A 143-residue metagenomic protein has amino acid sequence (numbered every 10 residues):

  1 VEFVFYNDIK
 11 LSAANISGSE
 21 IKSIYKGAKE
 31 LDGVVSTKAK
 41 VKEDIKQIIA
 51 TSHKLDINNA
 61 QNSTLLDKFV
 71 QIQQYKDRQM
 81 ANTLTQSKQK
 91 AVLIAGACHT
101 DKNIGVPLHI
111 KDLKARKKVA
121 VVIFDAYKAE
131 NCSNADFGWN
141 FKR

Functional and structural regions predicted by a protein language model:
V1-R143: Compositional signal for N-terminal targeting/processing segments
